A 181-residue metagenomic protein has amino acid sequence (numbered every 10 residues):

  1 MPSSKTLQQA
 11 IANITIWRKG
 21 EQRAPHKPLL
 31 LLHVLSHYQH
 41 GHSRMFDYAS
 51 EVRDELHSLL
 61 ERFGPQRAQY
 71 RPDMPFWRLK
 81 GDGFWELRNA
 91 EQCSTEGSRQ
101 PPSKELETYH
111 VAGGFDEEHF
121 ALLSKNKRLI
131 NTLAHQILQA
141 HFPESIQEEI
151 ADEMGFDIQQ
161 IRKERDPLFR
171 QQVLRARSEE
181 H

Functional and structural regions predicted by a protein language model:
M1-E51: Short, amphipathic alpha-helical interface elements at domain boundaries that mediate macromolecular binding
M1-S4, M45, A49, L123-K127 (+2 more regions): Intrinsic-disorder-associated interaction segments
S4-L7, I130, Q147: Short amphipathic alpha-helical segments that mediate assembly, nucleic-acid/protein binding, or membrane association
I14-W17, H37, R62, Q66 (+1 more regions): Surface-exposed polar/charged interaction patches
K19-R23, M45, L122, H135 (+2 more regions): Generic alpha-helical structural element
L35-Y109: N-terminal accessory alpha/beta regions
C93-L129, A134: Short, amphipathic alpha-helical interaction segments positioned at domain boundaries
L133, I137-E180: Short, charged surface segments at domain edges that flank catalytic/cofactor-binding sites
